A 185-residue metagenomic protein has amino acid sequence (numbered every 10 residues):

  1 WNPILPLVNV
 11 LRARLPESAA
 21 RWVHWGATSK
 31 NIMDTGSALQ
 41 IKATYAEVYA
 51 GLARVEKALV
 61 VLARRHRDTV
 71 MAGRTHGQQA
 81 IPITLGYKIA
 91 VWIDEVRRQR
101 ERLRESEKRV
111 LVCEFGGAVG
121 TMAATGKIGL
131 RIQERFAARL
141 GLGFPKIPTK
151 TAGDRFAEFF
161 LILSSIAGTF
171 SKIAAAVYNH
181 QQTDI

Functional and structural regions predicted by a protein language model:
W1-M122, I128-R135: A helix-coil-helix interface module used to build multimeric assemblies and to scaffold catalytic/cofactor sites
R14, G26, P145-I147, A152-G153: Mixed-charge, polar/low-complexity N-terminal
W25-T28, A137, F170, Y178: Generic secretory/membrane-interface signal
R65-D68, R102-E105, R109, L142-K146 (+1 more regions): Conserved helix-loop functional segments at active or binding sites
Q99, L103, G117, T149-I185: Glycine-rich anion/phosphate-binding loop at the beta-strand->alpha-helix junction
R131-T151: A short, charged helix-loop
